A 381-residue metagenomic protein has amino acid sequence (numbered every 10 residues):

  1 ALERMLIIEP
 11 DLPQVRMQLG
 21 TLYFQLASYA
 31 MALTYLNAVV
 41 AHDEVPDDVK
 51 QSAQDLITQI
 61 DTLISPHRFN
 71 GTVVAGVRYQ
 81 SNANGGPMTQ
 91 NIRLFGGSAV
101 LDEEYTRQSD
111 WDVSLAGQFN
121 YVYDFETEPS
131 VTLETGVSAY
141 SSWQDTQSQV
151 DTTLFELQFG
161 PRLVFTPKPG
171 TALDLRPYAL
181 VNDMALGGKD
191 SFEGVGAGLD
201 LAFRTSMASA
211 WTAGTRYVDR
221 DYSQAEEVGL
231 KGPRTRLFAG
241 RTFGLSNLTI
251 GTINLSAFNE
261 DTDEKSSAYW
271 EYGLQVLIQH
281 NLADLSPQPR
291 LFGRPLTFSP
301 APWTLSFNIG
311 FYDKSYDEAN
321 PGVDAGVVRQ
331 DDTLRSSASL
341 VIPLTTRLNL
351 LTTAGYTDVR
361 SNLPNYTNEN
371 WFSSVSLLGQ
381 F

Functional and structural regions predicted by a protein language model:
A1-L63: Alpha-helical protein-protein interaction scaffolds
A38, I278, S286, E369-F381: Outer-membrane beta-barrel "beta-signal"
P46-Q158, P167: Outer-membrane beta-barrel initiation region
F69, W111-F119, T153-F159, V181 (+7 more regions): Hydrophobic, lipid-facing positions within transmembrane beta-strands of outer-membrane proteins
G71-A75, L133-V137, L175-A179, L199 (+7 more regions): Membrane-embedded beta-strand positions of outer-membrane beta-barrel proteins
A75-S81, Y123, A139-D145, L163-F165 (+12 more regions): Transmembrane beta-strands of outer-membrane beta-barrel pores
R107-W111, S148-F155, G188-V195, E226-R234 (+4 more regions): Replace "Gram-negative outer membrane beta-barrel proteins" with "bacterial and organellar outer membrane beta-barrel
E126-L133, F165-L175, T205-A213, L245-I253 (+4 more regions): Repeated loop/turn-to-beta-strand initiation elements of outer-membrane beta-barrel proteins
